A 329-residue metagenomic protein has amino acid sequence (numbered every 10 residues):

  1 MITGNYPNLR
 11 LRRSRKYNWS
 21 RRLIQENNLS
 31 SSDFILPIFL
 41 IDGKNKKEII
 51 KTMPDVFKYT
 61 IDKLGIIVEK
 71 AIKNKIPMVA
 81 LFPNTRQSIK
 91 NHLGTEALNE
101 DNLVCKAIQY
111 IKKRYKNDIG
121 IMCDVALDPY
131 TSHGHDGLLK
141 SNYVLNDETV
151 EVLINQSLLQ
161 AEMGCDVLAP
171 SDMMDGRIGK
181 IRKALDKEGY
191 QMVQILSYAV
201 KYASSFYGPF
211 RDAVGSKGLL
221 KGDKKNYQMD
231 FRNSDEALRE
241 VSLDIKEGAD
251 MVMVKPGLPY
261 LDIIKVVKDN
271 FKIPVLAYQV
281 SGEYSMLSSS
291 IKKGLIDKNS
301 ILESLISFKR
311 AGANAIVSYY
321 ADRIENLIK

Functional and structural regions predicted by a protein language model:
I2-L9, Y17, L29-I35, I41-K329: Alpha/beta enzyme core
